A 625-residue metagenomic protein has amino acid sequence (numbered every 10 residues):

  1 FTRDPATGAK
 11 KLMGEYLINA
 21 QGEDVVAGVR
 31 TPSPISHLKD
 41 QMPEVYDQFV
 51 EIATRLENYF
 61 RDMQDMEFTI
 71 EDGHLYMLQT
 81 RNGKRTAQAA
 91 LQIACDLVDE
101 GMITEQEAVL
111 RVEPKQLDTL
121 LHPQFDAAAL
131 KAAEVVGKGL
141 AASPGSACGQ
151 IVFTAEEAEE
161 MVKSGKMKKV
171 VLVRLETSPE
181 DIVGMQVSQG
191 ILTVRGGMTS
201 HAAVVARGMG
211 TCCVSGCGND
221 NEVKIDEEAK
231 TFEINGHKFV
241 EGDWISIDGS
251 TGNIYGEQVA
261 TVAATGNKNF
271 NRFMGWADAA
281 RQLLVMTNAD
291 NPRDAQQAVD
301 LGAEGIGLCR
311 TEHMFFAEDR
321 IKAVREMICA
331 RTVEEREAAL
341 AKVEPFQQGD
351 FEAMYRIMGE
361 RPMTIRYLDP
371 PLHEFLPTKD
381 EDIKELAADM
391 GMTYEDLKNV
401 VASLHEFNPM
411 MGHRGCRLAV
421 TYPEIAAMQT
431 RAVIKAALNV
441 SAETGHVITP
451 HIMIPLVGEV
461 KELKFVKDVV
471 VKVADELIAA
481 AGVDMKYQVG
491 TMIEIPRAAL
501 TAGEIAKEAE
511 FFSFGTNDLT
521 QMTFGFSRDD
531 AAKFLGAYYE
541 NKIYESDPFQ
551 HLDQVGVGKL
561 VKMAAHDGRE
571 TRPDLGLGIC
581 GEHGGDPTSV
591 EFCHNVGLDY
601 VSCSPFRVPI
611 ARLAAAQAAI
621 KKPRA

Functional and structural regions predicted by a protein language model:
F1-D47, T80-V109, V187-E222, H237 (+6 more regions): Extended active-site and interfacial segments that coordinate phosphate-rich ligands in large catalytic machineries
D4-P5, I70-D72, G249: Short, acidic, Ser/Thr-enriched surface-loop or helix-capping motifs
K10-K11, E15, D24, L75-Y76 (+16 more regions): Structural motif
H37, E105-C148, E459-Y487: Amphipathic alpha-helical
F49, E57, R61, D65 (+1 more regions): C-terminal substrate/ligand-recognition segments
R61-K84: Conserved metal-phosphate-binding beta-hairpin within the catalytic cores of diverse ATP-dependent phosphoryl-transfer
Q124-A127, A142-E160, S164-K169, L175-C309 (+1 more regions): Acidic, glycine-rich flexible loop/linker segments
G266-N269, W276-A625: Conserved alpha/beta-domain cores
